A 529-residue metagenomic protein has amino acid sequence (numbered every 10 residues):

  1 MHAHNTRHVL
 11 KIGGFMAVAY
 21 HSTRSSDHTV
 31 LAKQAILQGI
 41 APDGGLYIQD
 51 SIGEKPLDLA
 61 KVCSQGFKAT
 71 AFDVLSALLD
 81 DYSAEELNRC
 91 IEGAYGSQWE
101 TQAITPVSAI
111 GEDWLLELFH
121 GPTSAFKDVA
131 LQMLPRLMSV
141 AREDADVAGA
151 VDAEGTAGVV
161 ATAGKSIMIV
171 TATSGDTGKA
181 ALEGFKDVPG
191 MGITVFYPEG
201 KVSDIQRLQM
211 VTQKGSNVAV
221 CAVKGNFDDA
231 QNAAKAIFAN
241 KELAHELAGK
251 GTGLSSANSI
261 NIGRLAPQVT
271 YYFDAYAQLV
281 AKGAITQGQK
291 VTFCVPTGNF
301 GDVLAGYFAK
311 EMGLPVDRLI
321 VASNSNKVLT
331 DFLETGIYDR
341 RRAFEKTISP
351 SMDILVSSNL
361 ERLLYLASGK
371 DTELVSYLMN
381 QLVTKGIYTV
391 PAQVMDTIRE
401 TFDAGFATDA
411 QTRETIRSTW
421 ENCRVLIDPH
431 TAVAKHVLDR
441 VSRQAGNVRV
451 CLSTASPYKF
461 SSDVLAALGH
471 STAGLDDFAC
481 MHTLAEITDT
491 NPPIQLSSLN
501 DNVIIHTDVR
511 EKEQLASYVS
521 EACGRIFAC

Functional and structural regions predicted by a protein language model:
H2-C529: PLP-dependent amino-acid enzyme catalytic core
